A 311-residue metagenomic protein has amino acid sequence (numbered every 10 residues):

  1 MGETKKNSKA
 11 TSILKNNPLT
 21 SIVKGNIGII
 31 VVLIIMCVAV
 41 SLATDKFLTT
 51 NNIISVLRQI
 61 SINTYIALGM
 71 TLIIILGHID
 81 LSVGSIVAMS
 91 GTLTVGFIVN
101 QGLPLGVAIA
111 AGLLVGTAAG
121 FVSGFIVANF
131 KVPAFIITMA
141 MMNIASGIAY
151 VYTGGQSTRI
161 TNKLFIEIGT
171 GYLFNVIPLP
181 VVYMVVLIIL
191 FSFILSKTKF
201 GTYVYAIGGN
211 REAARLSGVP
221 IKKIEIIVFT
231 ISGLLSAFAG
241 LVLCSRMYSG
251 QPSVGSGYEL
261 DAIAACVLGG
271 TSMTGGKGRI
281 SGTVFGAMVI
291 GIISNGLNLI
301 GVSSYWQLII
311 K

Functional and structural regions predicted by a protein language model:
M1-I27, I34, A39, L48: Transmembrane alpha-helical segments of polytopic membrane transport and secretion proteins
N26-V31, V56, N63, S85-M89 (+7 more regions): Hydrophobic alpha-helical transmembrane segments
I29-S41, M70-T71, M142-G147, Y183-I194 (+4 more regions): Hydrophobic core segments of alpha-helical transmembrane domains in multi-pass membrane transport and ion-translocation
I35-Q101, I126-K131, G270-I280: Single transmembrane alpha-helix segments in multi-pass membrane proteins
G102-M142, F285-G286: Alpha-helical transmembrane segments within multi-pass membrane transporters and channels
L103-I109, A118-S123, V127, F174-G250: Helix-loop-helix "hairpin" substructures at the membrane interface of multi-pass membrane proteins
F130, A134-T198, I224-I227, R246-G255 (+1 more regions): Transmembrane helix-bundle core of multi-pass membrane transporters and related energy-transducing complexes
S236, R246-I309: Transmembrane alpha-helical segments in multi-pass inner-membrane proteins
